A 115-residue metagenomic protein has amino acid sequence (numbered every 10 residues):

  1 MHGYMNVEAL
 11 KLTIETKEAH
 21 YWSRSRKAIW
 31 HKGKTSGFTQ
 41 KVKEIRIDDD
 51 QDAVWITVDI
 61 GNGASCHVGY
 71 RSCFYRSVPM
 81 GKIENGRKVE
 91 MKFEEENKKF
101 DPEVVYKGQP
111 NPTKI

Functional and structural regions predicted by a protein language model:
M1-I115: Flexible "arm" and connector segments at domain edges
